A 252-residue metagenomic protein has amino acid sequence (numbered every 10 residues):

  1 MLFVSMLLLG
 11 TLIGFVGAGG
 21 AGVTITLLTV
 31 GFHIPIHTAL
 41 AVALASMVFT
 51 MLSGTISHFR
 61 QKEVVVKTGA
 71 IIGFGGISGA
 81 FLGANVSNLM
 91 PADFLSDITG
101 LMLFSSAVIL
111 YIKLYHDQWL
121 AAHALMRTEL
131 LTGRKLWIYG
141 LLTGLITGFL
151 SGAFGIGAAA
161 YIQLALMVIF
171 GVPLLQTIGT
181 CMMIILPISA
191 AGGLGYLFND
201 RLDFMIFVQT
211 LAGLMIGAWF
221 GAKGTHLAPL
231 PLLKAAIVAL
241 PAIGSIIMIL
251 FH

Functional and structural regions predicted by a protein language model:
M1-T11, V30, I36, R60-A153 (+3 more regions): Juxtamembrane transmembrane-helix boundary motif
G10-I72: Juxtamembrane transmembrane-helix termini in multi-pass membrane transport proteins
V16-T24, F154-A165: Transmembrane helix boundary and interhelical junction motifs in multipass membrane proteins
I25-H33, Q163-G171, G195: Short amphipathic helix-loop junctions that connect adjacent transmembrane helices in Major Facilitator Superfamily/SLC
I36-L40, L174, I178-M182: Small-residue hotspots at the loop-to-helix junctions and early N-terminal turns of transmembrane alpha-helices
A43-M47, C181-I185, I206-L211: Short hydrophobic/aromatic, small-residue-rich stretches within specific transmembrane helices of secondary active
A45-S53, S78-G79, V86, I184-A191: Membrane-embedded alpha-helical segments of transport systems, primarily multispan ion/solute transporters
